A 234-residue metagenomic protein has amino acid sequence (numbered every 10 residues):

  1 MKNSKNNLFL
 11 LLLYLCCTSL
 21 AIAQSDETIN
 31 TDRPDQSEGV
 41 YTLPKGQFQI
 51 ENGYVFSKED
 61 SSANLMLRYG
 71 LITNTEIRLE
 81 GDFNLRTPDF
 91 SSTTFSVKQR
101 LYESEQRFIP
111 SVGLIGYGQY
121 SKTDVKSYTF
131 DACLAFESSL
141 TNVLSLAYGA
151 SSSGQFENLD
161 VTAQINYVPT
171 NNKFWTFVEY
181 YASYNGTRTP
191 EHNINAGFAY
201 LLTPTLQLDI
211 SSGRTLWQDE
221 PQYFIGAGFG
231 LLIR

Functional and structural regions predicted by a protein language model:
K2-F9: Bacterial N-terminal signal peptides that target proteins for export
L10-S19: Bacterial N-terminal signal peptides
Q24-R234: Transmembrane beta-barrel domains of Gram-negative outer membranes and organellar outer membranes
